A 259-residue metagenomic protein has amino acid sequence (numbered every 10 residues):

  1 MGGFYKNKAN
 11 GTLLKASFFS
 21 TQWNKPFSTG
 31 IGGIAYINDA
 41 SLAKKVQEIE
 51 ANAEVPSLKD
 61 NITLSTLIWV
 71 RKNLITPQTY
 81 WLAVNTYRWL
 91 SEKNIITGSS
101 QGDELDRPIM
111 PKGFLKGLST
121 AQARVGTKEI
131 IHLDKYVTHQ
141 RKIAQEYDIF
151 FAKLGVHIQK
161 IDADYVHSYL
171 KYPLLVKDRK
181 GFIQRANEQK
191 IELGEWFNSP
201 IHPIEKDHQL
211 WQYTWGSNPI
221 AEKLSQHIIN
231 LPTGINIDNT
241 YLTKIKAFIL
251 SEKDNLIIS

Functional and structural regions predicted by a protein language model:
M1-G3, D178-R179: Short, polar loop motifs at secondary-structure junctions
G2-K6, A16-Y169: Active-site region of PLP-dependent enzymes
K8-G11: Short glycine-biased active-site loop of nucleotidyltransferases that positions the nucleotide triphosphate and helps
S20, Y169-K177, E205-T214, Q226-D238: Conserved PLP-binding active-site segment of the aspartate aminotransferase-like
K44, D178-R185, I237-T243: Short, conserved charged micro-motifs
P56-I62, E146, F150, Q159-I161 (+2 more regions): Conserved PLP cofactor-binding pocket of PLP-dependent enzymes
L82-N85, I204-G216, K253-S259: Non-catalytic terminal extensions of PLP-dependent enzymes
D238-I258: A short beta-strand-loop micro-motif that forms or neighbors metal/cofactor- and ligand-binding patches at active-site
